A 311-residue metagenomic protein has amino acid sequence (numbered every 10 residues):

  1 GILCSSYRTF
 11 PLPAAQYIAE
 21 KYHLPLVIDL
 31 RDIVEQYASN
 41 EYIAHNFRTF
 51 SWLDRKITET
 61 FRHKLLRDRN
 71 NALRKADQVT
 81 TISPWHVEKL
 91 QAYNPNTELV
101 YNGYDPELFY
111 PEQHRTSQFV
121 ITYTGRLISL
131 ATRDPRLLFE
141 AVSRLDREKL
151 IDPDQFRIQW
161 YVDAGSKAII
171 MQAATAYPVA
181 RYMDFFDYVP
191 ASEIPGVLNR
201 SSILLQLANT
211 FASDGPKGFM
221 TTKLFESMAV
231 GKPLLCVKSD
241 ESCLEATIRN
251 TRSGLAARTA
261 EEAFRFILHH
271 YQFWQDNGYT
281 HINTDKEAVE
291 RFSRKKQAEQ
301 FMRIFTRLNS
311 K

Functional and structural regions predicted by a protein language model:
G1-P11, H23-R31: Short N-terminal targeting/anchoring amphipathic segment
F10-P13, Y17-K21, V34-Q36, T49-V79: Membrane-proximal helix-turn-helix segments that form the acceptor-binding/catalytic region of lipid-linked
N40, Q91, Y104-Q118: Acidic anion/phosphate-binding donor-loop and adjacent secondary structure in glycosyltransferase catalytic cores
D77, L198-K217: Acidic donor-binding loop of glycosyltransferase active sites
W85, G103: Carbohydrate-associated surface elements
Q113-P135, F139-V142, Q297: Conserved donor-binding/catalytic core segment of Leloir-type glycosyltransferases
P153-Q155, V162, K167-G196: Nucleotide-activated donor-binding/catalytic signature segment of Leloir-type glycosyltransferases, i.e., the conserved
R258-E262, Q275, Y279-L308: A charged, aromatic-enriched C-terminal amphipathic alpha-helix characteristic of glycosyltransferases across folds
